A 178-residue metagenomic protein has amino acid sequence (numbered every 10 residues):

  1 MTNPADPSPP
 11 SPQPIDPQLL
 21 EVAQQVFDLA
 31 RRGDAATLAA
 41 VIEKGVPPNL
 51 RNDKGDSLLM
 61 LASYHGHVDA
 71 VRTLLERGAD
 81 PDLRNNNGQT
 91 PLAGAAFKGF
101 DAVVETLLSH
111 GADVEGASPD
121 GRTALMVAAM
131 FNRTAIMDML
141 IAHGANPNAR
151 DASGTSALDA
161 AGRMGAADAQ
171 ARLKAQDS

Functional and structural regions predicted by a protein language model:
M1-K44, D53-D56, S178: Intrinsically disordered, low-complexity regulatory segments in ankyrin-centric signaling systems
T37, D69-A70, A102-V103, A135-I136 (+1 more regions): Conserved ankyrin/ankyrin-like repeat signature
